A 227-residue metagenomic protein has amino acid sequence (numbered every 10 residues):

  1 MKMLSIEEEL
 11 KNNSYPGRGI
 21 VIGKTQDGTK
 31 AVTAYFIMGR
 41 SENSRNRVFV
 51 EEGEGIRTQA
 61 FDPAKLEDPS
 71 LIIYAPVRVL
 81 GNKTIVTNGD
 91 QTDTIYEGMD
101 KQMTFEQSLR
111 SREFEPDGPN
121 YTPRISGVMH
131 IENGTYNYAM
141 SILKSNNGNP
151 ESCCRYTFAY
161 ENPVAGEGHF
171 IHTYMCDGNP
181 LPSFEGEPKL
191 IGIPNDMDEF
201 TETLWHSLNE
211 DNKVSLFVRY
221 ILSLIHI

Functional and structural regions predicted by a protein language model:
K2-T33: Intrinsically disordered, low-complexity terminal regulatory regions
M3-L10, R57-D68, V77-D117, G186-E199 (+1 more regions): Alpha/propeptide regions of enzymes that mature by internal proteolysis
I20-D27, S126-E132, V218-I221: Short hydrophobic alpha-helical segments used for membrane anchoring or interfacial signaling
T29-V79: Glycine/small-residue-rich interface belts in oligomeric ring/scaffold proteins and their assembly partners
A31-A34, T84-D93, V128, N137-L143 (+2 more regions): Short hydrophobic-aromatic micro-motifs
L80, K144-T203: C-terminal, well-structured catalytic/ligand-binding subdomain of enzymes
Q91-E151: Short histidine
I225-I227: Conserved small/polar residues in nucleotide/adenosyl-binding loops
